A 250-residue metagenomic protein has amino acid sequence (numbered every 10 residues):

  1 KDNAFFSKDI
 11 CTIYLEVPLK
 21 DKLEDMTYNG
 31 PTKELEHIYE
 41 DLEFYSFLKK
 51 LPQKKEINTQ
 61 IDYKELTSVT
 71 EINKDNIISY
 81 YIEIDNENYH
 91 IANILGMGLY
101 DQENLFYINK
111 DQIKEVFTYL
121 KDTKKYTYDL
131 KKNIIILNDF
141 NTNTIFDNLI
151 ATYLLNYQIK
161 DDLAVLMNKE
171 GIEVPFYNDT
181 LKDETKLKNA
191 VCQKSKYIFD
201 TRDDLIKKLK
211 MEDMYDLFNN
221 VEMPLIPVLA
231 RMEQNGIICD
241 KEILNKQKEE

Functional and structural regions predicted by a protein language model:
K1-D62, D139-I145, I243: Non-catalytic nucleic-acid-binding/docking modules located in mid-to-C-terminal regions of nucleic-acid enzymes
D2-F6, P31-L35, E40, F47 (+10 more regions): Alpha-helical structural motif
D2-S7, V17-L23, T142-N143, L166 (+1 more regions): Mixed-charge, glycine-rich, non-catalytic linkers/tails in nucleic-acid processing enzymes
T12-L19, E40-I57, N156-I159, N168-P175 (+2 more regions): Non-catalytic alpha-helical coupling and interface elements of nucleotide-dependent molecular machines and regulators
M26-Y28, Q53-E56, I136, L149 (+3 more regions): A glycine-rich phosphate-binding loop feature that marks nucleotide/adenosyl-phosphate handling sites
E56-K169: Conserved RNase H-like, two-metal-ion catalytic cores of nucleic-acid enzymes
Y126, P175-Y177: Acidic/polar loop patches that form or flank catalytic/metal-binding clefts of enzymes that bind anionic ligands
